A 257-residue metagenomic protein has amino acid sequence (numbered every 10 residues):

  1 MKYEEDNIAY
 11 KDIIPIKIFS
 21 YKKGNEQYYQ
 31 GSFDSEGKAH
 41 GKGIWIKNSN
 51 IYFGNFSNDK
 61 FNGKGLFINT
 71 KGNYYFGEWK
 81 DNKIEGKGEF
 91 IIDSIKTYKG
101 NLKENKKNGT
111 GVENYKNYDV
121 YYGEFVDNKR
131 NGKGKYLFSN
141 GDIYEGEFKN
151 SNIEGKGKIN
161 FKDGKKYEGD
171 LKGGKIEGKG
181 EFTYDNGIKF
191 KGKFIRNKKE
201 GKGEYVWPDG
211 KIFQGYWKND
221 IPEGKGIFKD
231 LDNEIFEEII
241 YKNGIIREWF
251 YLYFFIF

Functional and structural regions predicted by a protein language model:
M1-F257: Intrinsically disordered, low-complexity repeat tracts enriched in Gly/Pro/Ser/Thr and acidic residues, frequently
